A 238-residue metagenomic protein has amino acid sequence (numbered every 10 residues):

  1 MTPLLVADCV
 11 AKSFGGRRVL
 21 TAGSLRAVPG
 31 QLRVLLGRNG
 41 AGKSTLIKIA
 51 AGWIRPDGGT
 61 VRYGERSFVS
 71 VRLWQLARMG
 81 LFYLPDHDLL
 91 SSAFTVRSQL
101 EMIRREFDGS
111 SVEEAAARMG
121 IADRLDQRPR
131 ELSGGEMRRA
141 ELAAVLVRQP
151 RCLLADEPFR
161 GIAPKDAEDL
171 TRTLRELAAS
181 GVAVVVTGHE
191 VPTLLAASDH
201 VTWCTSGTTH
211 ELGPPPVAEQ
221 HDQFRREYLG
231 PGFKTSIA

Functional and structural regions predicted by a protein language model:
A51: Helix-to-loop junction immediately C-terminal to a conserved catalytic motif
G59-F68, M79, E211: Conserved ABC transporter NBD signature motif
S67-F82, H87, A218-H221: ABC ATPase NBD coupling module
H87, A93-R105: Q-loop/switch helix immediately C-terminal to the Walker
G109-R124, R172: Conserved ABC ATPase "signature" region
R128-L132, E136: Conserved ABC ATPase signature
L153-E157: Catalytic Walker B motif of ABC-type/P-loop ATPase nucleotide-binding domains
